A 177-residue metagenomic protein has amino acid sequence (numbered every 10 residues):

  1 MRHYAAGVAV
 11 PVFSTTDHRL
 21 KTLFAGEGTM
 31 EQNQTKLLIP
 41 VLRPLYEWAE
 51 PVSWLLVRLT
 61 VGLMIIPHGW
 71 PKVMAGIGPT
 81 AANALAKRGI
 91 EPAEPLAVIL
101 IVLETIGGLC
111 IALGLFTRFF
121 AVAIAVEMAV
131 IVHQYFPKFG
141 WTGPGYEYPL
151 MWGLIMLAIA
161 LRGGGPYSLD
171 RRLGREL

Functional and structural regions predicted by a protein language model:
Y4, V12-V73, P92-V102, I106-L177: Extended, low-polarity transmembrane helix blocks
M74-P92: Membrane-interface interhelical connector segments
